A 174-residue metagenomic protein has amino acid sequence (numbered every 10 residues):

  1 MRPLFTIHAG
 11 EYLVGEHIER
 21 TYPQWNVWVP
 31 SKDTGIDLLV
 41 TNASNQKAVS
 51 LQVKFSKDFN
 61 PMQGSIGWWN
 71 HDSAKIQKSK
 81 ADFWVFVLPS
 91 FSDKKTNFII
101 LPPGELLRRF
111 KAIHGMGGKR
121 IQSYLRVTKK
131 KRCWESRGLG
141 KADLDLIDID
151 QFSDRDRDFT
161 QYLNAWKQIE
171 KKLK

Functional and structural regions predicted by a protein language model:
M1-T34, L39-K174: Mixed-charge (Asp/Glu-Lys/Arg
